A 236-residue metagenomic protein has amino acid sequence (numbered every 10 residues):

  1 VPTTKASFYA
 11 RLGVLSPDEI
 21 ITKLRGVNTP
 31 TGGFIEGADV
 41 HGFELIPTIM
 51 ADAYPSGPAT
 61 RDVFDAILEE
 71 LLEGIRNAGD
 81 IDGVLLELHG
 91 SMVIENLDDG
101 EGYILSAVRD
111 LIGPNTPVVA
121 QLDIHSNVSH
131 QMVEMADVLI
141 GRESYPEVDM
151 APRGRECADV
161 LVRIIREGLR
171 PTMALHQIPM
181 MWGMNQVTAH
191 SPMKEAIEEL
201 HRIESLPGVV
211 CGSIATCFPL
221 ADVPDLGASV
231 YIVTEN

Functional and structural regions predicted by a protein language model:
V1, T29, E147-M150, L175-G183 (+2 more regions): Active-site catalytic microenvironments in core metabolic enzymes, especially phosphate/sugar-handling
V1-V40: N-terminal amphipathic/basic leader segments beginning at the initiator methionine
V14-S16, P47-P58, E87-H89: Gly-rich Lys/Arg/Thr-decorated short loops/hinges at beta-loop-alpha junctions or inter-strand turns that position
T31, I35-P55, V63, I67-I75: Low-complexity, highly charged intrinsically disordered N-terminal segments that act as targeting/localization
A38, G42, I75-G79, I112 (+4 more regions): Structural signal for hydrophobic packing residues in well-ordered secondary-structure cores of soluble enzyme domains
G57, R61-L68, L72-R166: Active-site histidine-anchored catalytic micro-motif
I165-K194: Internal, active-site/partner-interface "lid" segment
M184-N236: Hard-cation-handling environments
